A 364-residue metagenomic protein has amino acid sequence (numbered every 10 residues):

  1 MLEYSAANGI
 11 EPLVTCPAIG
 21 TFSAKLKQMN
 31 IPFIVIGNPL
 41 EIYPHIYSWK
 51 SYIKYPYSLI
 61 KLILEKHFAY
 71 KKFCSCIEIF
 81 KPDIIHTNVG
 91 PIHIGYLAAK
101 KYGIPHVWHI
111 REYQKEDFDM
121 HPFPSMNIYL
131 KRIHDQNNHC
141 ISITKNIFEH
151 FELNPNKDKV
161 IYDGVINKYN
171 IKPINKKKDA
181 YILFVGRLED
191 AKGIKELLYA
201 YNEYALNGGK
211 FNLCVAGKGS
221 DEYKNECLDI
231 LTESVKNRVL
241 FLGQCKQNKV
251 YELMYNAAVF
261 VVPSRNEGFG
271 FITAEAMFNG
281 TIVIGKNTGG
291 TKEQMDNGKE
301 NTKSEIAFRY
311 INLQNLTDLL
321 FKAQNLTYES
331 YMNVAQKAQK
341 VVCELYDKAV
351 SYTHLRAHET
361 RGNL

Functional and structural regions predicted by a protein language model:
M1, A180, E189-E203: A conserved mid-protein helix/loop that constitutes part of the nucleotide-sugar donor-binding site
I77, Q244, E252-A257: Short alpha-helical donor nucleotide-sugar binding micro-motif in glycosyltransferases
N146, G164: Carbohydrate-associated surface elements
E226-C245: Nucleotide-activated donor-binding/catalytic signature segment of Leloir-type glycosyltransferases, i.e., the conserved
R265: Aromatic "clamp/platform" in nucleotide-sugar-dependent glycosyltransferases that forms part of the donor/acceptor
I282-G285: Short hydrophobic beta-strand element within catalytic cores of glycosyltransferases and related nucleotide-activated
N297, T302-Q314, K322-Y328: Conserved acidic donor-binding segment of nucleotide-sugar-dependent glycosyltransferases
T353-T360: Conserved small/polar residues in nucleotide/adenosyl-binding loops
